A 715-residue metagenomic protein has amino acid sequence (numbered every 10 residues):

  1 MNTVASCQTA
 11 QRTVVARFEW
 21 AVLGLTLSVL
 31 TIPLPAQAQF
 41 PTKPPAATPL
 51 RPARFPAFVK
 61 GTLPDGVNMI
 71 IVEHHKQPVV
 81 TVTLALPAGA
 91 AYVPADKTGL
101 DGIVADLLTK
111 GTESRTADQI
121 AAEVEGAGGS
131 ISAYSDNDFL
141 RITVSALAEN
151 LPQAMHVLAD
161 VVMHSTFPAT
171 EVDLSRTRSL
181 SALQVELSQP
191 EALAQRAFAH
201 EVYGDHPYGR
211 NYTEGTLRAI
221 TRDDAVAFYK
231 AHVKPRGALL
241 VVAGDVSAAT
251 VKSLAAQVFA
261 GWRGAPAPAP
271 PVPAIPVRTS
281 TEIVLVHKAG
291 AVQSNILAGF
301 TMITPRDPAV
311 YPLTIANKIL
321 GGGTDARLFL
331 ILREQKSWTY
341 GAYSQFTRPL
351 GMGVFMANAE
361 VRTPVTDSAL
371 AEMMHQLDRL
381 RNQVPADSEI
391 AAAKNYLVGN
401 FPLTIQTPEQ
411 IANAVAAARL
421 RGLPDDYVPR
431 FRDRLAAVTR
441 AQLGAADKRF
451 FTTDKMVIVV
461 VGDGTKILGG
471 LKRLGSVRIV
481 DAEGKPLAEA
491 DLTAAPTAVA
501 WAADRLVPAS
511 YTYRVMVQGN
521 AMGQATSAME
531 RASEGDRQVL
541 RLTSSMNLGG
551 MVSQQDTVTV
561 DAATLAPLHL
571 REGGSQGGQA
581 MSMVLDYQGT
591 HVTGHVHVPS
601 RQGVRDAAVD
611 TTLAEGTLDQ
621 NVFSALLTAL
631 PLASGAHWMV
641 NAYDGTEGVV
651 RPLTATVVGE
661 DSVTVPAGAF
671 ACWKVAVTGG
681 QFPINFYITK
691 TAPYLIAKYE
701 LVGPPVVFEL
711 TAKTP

Functional and structural regions predicted by a protein language model:
M1-A16: N-terminal secretory signal peptides that target proteins for export/translocation
E19-I32: Bacterial N-terminal signal peptides
A36-A122, T143-A146, H156-V157, V226-I331 (+2 more regions): His/Glu-rich zincin catalytic helix
I70-V72, K76-D106, R115-V162, R176-L180 (+7 more regions): M16 family metallopeptidases and their MPP-like homologs
D160-F167, V258-P266, H375-V384, L474-A482 (+1 more regions): A common structural junction motif
A371, H375-R379, L548-L632: Contiguous hydrophobic, core-forming segments of folded domains
A498-G589, S634-P715: Acidic, serine/threonine-rich low-complexity disordered tracts
